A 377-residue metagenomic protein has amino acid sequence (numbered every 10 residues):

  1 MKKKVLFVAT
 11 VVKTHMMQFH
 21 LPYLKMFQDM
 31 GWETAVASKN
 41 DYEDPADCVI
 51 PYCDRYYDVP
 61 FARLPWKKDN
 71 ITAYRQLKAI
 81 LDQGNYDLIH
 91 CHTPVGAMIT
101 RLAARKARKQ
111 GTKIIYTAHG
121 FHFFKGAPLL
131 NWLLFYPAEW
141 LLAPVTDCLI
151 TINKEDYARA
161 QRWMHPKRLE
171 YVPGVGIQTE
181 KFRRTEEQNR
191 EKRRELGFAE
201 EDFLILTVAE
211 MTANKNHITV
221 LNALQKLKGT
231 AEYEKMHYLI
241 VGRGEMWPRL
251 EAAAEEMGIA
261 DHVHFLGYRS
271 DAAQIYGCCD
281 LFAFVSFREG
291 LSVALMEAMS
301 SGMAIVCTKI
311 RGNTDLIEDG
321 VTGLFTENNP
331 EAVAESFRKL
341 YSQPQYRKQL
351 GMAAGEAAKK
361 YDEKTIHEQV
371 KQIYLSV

Functional and structural regions predicted by a protein language model:
L6-D69, E155-W163, L169-Y171: N-terminal strand-loop element at the rim of the active site of nucleotide-sugar-dependent glycosyltransferases
M17-P22, F203-K228, E245-E251, E331: A conserved mid-protein helix/loop that constitutes part of the nucleotide-sugar donor-binding site
Y57-D58, W140-Q188: Donor nucleotide-sugar binding/catalytic pocket of nucleotide-sugar-dependent glycosyltransferases
Q76, F182-F198, Y346: A short helix/loop element that forms part of the nucleotide-sugar donor recognition site in Leloir-type
Y268, F287: Aromatic "clamp/platform" in nucleotide-sugar-dependent glycosyltransferases that forms part of the donor/acceptor
A304-C307, I317: Short hydrophobic beta-strand element within catalytic cores of glycosyltransferases and related nucleotide-activated
E318-G320, L324-E331, K339-P344: Conserved acidic donor-binding segment of nucleotide-sugar-dependent glycosyltransferases
A332, K339, Y346-K360, Q369-Q372: A short, well-ordered alpha-helix in the C-terminal region of glycosyltransferases
